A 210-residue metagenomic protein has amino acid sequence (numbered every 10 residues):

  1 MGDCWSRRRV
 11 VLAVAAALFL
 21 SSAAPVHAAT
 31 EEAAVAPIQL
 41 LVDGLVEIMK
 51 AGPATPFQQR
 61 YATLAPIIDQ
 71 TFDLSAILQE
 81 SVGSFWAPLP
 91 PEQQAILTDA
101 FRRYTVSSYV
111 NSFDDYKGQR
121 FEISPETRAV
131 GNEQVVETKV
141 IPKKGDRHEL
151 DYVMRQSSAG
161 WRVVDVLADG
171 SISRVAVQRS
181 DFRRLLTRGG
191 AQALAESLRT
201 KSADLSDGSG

Functional and structural regions predicted by a protein language model:
S6-L12: N-terminal export leaders
A13-S22: Bacterial N-terminal signal peptides
A24-T30: Sec/Tat signal peptide C-region and signal peptidase I cleavage site
E31-Y109: Early exported N-terminus immediately downstream of N-terminal targeting peptides
A33, D43, Q59, T63 (+7 more regions): Extracytoplasmic
V106-H148, L198-G210: Surface-exposed, charged secondary-structure patches
R147-V177: Short beta-strand edge/turn micro-motifs at domain boundaries
L167-G210: Low-complexity, intrinsically disordered terminal/linker segments enriched in charged and Gly/Pro repeats
